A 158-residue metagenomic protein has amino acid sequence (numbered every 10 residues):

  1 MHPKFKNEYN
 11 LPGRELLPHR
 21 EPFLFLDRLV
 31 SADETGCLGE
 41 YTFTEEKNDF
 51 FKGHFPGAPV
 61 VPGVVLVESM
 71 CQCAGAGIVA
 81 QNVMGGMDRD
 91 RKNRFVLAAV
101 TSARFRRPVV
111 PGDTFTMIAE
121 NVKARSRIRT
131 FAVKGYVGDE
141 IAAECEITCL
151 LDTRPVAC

Functional and structural regions predicted by a protein language model:
H2-F5, G36, P108-C158: HotDog/MaoC-like acyl-thioester-processing domains
H2-K6, G75-T116, A142-E144, L150: Hydrophobic beta-strand-centered segment that forms part of the acyl-chain substrate-binding groove
P3, N7-P12, T42-F43: RNA-interacting cores
E8-R20, M87, R91: Short aromatic-glycine motifs in intrinsically disordered, low-complexity regions
R14, G57-A58, R104-R107: Beta-strand-rich interaction surfaces with strong enrichment in secreted/lumenal proteins
P18-V61, V65-L66: Catalytic strand-loop segment that frames the active site of acyl-thioester-processing enzymes
D27-V30, T101, R106, E120-V122: Conserved positions in beta-strands of structured domains
P56-V83, D88: Helix-adjacent hinge/juxtasegments
